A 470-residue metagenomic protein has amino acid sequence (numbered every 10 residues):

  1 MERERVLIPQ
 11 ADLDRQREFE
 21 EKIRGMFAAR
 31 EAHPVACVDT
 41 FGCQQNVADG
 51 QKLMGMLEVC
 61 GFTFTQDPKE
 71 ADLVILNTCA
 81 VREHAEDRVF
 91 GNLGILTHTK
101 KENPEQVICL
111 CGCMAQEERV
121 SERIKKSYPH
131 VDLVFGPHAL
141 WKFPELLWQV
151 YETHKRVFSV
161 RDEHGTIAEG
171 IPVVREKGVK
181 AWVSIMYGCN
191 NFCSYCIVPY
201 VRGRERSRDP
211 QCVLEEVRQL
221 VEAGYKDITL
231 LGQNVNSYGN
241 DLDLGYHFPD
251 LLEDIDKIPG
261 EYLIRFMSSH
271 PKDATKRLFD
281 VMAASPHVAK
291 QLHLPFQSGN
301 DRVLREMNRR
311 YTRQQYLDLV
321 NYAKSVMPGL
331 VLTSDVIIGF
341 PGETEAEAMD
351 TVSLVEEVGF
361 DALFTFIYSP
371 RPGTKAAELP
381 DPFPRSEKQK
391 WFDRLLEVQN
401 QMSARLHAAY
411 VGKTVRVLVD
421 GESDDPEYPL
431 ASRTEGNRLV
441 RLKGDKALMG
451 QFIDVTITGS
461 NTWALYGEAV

Functional and structural regions predicted by a protein language model:
M1-Y238, R277, L292, Q314-S325 (+4 more regions): Proteins enriched for Cys/Gly/acidic motifs involved in redox and nucleic-acid/cofactor modification
R3, E378-V470: Terminal RNA-binding accessory module
D39-F41, C111, V198, L231-Q233 (+7 more regions): Generic beta-strand/beta-sheet core signal
C43, G239-G260, M307-R310, Y368-Q401: Radical SAM enzyme [4Fe-4S]-AdoMet core and its adjacent flexible, acidic and glycine-rich loops/tails across
I108-L110, E117-R119, E222-A348, E356: Conserved SAM/AdoMet-binding glycine-rich loop
V173-R175, D280-A284, F296, H407-A409 (+2 more regions): Replace "in large, NTP-powered and nucleic-acid-processing enzymes" with "in large, NTP-powered factors and other
E176-V179, C189-N191, V288, S298 (+5 more regions): Short flexible coil/turn linkers enriched for glycine and charged/polar residues that connect secondary-structure
C193, V213, L230, F266 (+7 more regions): Conserved, mostly hydrophobic/aromatic
